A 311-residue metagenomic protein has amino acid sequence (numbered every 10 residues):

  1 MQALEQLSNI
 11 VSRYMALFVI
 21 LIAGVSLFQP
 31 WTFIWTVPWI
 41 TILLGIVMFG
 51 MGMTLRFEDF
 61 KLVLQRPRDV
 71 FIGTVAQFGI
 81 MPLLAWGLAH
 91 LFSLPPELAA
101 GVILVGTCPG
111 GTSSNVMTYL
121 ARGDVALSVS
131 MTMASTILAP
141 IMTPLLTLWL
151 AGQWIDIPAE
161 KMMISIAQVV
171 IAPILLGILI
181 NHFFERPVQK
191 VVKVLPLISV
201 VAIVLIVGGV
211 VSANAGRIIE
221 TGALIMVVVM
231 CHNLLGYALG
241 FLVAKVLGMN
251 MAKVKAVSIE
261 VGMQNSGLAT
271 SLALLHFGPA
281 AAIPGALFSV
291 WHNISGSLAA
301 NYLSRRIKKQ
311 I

Functional and structural regions predicted by a protein language model:
M1-I311: Alpha-helical transmembrane segments of multi-pass small-molecule/ion transporters
